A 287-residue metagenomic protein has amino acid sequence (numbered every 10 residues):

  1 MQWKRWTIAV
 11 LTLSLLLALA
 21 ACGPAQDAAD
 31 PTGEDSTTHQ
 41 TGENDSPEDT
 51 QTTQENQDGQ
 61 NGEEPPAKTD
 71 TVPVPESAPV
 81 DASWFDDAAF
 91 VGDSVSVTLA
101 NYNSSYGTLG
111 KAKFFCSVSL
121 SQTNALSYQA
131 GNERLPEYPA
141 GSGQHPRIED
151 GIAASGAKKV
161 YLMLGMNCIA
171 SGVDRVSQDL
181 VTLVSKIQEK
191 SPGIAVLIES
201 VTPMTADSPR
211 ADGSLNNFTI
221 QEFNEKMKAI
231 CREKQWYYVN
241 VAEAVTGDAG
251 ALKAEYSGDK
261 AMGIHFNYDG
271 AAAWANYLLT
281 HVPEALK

Functional and structural regions predicted by a protein language model:
M1-V10: Bacterial N-terminal signal peptides that target proteins for export
A18-A21: C-terminal motif of bacterial Sec signal peptides marking the signal peptidase cleavage site
G23-A25, V80-D81, P146-D150, N167-I169 (+3 more regions): Extracellular glycan-modifying ectodomains
Q26-D87: N-terminal, intrinsically disordered, polar/charged segments of Gram-positive cell-envelope systems that serve as
A82-S83, D87-Q178: Conserved SGNH/GDSL esterase-like catalytic core that processes O-acyl groups on lipids and polysaccharides
M163-N167, Q188-Q221: Active-site segments of SGNH/GDSL-like serine hydrolases that catalyze O-acetyl group transfer/hydrolysis on lipids
R175-L183, I220-Q221: Charged helix-capping and loop-helix junction motifs
M204-K287: Catalytic His-Asp segment of secreted/periplasmic serine-dependent ester chemistry enzymes
